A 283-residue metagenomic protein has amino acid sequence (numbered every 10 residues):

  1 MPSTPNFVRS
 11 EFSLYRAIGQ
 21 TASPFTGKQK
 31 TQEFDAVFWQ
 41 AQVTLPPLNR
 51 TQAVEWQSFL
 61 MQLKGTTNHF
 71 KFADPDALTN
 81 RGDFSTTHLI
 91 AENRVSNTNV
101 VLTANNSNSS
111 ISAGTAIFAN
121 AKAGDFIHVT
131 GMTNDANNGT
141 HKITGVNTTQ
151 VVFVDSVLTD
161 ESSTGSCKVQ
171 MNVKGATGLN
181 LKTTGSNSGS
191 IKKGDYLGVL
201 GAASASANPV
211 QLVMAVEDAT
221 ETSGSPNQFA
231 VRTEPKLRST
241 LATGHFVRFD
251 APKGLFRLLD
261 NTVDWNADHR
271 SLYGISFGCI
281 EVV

Functional and structural regions predicted by a protein language model:
M1-P47: N-terminal ordered "arm"
S3-P5, R9-F12, G82, N93-A123 (+3 more regions): Small/polar beta-strand repeat architecture
K30-T51, W265-V283: Oligomerization/assembly interface segments of phage tail-like spikes and tubes
W39, T66-N68, T177, N227: A generic structural signal for short beta-strands and their flanking turns/coil linkers
A41-V95: Extended assembly-interface regions of large multimeric machines
K174-K182: A structural signal for hydrophobic secondary-structure junctions, strongest on transmembrane helix-loop-helix units
